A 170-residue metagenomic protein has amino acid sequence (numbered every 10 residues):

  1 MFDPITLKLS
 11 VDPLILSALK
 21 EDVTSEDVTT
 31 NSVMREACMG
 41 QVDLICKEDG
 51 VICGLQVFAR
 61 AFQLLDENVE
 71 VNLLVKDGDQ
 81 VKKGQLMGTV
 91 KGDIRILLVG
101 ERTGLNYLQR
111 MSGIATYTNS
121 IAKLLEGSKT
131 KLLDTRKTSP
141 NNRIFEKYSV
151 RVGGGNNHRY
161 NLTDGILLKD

Functional and structural regions predicted by a protein language model:
F2-D170: Acidic/glycine-rich phosphate/pyrophosphate-binding loops and surrounding catalytic core that coordinate Mg2+
